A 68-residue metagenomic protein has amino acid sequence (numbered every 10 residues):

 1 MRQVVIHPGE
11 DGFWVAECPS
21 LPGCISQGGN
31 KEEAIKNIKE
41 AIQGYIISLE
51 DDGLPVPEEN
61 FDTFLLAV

Functional and structural regions predicted by a protein language model:
M1-V5, K36-V68: Short, charged, surface-exposed hinge/linker loops at domain edges that act as mobile lids or interdomain connectors
I6-L21: Short aromatic-glycine-(Arg/Gly/Cys) micro-motifs in beta-strand/loop hairpins
L21-P22, G53: Amphipathic alpha-helical interaction segments
P22-K31: A short, exposed loop/beta-hairpin motif centered on an aromatic-Gly-Thr core
